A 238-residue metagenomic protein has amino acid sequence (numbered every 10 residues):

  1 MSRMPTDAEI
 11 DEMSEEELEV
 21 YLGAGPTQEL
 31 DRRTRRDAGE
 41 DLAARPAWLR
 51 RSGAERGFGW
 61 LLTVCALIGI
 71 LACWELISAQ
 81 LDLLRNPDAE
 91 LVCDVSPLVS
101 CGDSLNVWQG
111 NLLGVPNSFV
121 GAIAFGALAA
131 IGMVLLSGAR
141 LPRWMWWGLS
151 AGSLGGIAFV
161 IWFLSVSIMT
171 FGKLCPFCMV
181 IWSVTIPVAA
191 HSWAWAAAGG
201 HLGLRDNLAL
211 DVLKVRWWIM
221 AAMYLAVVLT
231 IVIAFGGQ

Functional and structural regions predicted by a protein language model:
A24-R56, G199-V215: Membrane-interfacial, low-structure loops and terminal tails that flank and connect transmembrane helices in multi-pass
A54-L84: N-terminal signal-anchor transmembrane alpha helix
E75, A79-E90, A158-T185, A234-Q238: Interfacial helix-loop-helix junctions of multi-pass membrane proteins
L81-P116: Extracytosolic (periplasmic/ER-lumenal) interhelical loops and adjacent juxtamembrane/interface segments of multi-pass
L105-A127, L174-I186: Membrane-interface loop-to-helix entry segments
V115-G138, G155, F159: Hydrophobic alpha-helical transmembrane segments
I123-A129, I181-A198, M223-V227: Hydrophobic cores of alpha-helical transmembrane segments in multi-pass inner/ER membrane proteins, independent
K214-Q238: Final/C-terminal transmembrane alpha-helix of multipass membrane proteins
